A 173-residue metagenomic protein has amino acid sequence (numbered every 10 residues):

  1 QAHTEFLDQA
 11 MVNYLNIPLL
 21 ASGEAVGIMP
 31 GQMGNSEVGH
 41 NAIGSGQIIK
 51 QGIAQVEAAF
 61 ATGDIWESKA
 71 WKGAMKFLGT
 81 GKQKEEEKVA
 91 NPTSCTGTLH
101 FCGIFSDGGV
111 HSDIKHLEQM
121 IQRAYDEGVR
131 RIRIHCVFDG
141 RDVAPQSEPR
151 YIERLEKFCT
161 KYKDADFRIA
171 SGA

Functional and structural regions predicted by a protein language model:
A2-Q83, K88, C95-A173: Active-site nucleophile/metal-coordination loop of metallo-enzymes that catalyze phosphate/sulfate and related
